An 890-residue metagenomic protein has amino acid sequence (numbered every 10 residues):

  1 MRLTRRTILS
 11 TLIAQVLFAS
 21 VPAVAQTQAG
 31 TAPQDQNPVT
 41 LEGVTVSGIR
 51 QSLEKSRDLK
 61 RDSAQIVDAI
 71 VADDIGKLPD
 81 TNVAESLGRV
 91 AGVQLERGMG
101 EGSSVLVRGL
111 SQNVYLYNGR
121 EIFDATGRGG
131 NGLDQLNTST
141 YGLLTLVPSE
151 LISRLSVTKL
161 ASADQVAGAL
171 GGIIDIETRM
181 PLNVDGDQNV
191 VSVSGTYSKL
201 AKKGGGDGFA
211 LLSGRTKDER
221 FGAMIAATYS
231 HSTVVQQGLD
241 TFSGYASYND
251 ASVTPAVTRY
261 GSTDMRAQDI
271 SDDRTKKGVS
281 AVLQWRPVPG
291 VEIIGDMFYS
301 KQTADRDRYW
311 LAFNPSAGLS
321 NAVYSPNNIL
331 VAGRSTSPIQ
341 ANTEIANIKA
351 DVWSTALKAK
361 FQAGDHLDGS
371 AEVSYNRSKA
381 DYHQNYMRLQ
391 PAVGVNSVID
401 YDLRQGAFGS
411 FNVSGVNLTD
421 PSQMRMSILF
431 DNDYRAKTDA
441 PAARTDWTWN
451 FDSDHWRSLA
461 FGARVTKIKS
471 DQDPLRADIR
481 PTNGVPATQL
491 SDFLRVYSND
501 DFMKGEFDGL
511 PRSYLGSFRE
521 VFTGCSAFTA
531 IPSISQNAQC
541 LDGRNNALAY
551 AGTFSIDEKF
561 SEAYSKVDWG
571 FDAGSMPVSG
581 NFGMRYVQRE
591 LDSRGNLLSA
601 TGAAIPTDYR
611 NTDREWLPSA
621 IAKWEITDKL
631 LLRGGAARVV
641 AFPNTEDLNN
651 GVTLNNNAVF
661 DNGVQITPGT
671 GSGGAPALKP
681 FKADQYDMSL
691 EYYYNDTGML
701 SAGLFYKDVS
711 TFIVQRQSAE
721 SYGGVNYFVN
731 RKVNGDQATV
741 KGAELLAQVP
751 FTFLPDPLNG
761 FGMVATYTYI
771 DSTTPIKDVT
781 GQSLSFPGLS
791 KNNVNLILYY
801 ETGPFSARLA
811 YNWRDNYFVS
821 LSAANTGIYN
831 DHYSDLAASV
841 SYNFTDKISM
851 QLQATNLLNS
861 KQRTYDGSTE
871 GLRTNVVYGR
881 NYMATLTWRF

Functional and structural regions predicted by a protein language model:
E42-L78, S104, A125-Q135: N-terminal periplasmic "start-of-domain" segments of outer-membrane beta-barrel proteins
A84-G129, K159: Extracytoplasmic beta-strand/coil segments of soluble accessory domains associated with Gram-negative outer-membrane
L133-G142, E150-V157, D164-D250, G261-T263 (+3 more regions): Outer-membrane beta-barrel translocator/receptor signature
V147, P181-Q188, K217-F221, P289-G290 (+8 more regions): Short loop/turn motifs that connect adjacent beta-strands in outer-membrane beta-barrel proteins
S252-G261, Y324-S337, S397-S427, L475-G552 (+2 more regions): Flexible glycine-rich, low-complexity coil/linker segments exposed to the extracellular/periplasmic environment
S337, A341-V352, G552-E558, V640-S701 (+5 more regions): Outer-membrane beta-barrel signature, preferentially recognizing the C-terminal barrel domain of Gram-negative
N483, W813-S820, S841-F890: C-terminal beta-signal and adjacent terminal beta-strands/loops of Gram-negative outer-membrane beta-barrel proteins
L704-V709, S718-E720, V725-L821, L858: Gram-negative outer-membrane beta-barrel transporters
